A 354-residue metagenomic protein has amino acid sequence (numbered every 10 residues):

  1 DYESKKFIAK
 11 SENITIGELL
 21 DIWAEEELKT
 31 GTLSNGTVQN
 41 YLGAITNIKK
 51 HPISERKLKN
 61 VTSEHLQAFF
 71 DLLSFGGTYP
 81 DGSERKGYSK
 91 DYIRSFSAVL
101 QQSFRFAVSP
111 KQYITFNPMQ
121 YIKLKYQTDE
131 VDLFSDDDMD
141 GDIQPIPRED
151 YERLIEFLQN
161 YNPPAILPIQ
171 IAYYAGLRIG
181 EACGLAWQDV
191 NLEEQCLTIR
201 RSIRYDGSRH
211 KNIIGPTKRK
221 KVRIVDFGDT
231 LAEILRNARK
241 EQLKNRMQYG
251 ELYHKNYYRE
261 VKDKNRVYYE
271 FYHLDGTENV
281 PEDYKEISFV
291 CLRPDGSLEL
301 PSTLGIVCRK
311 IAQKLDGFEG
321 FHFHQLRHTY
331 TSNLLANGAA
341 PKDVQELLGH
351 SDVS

Functional and structural regions predicted by a protein language model:
D1-S11, K218-K220: Short, surface-exposed polybasic/aromatic micro-patch for ligand or macromolecular engagement
E3-F7, G17-K86: Basic/aromatic-enriched alpha-helical hairpins
E12, I16, L20, S34-T37 (+9 more regions): Hydrophobic (often cysteine-bearing) scaffold residues that line and stabilize catalytic clefts of nucleotide/cofactor
A44-N47, R56-E64, T78-Y126, R178: N-terminal DNA-binding recognition helix of tyrosine site-specific recombinases/integrases
Y79-G82, E156-A165, A175, V225 (+3 more regions): Short, basic (Lys/Arg/His-rich) helix/loop patches that form interaction surfaces in the mid-to-C-terminal regions
G87, R94-F96, S109, I114 (+4 more regions): Basic, Lys/Arg- and aromatic-enriched nucleic-acid-binding interface segment
L124-Q127, L185-N279: Conserved tyrosine-mediated DNA breakage-rejoining catalytic core shared by Y-recombinases
G184-V190, Q345-S351: A short, basic/aromatic helix-end/turn motif that makes direct DNA contacts
